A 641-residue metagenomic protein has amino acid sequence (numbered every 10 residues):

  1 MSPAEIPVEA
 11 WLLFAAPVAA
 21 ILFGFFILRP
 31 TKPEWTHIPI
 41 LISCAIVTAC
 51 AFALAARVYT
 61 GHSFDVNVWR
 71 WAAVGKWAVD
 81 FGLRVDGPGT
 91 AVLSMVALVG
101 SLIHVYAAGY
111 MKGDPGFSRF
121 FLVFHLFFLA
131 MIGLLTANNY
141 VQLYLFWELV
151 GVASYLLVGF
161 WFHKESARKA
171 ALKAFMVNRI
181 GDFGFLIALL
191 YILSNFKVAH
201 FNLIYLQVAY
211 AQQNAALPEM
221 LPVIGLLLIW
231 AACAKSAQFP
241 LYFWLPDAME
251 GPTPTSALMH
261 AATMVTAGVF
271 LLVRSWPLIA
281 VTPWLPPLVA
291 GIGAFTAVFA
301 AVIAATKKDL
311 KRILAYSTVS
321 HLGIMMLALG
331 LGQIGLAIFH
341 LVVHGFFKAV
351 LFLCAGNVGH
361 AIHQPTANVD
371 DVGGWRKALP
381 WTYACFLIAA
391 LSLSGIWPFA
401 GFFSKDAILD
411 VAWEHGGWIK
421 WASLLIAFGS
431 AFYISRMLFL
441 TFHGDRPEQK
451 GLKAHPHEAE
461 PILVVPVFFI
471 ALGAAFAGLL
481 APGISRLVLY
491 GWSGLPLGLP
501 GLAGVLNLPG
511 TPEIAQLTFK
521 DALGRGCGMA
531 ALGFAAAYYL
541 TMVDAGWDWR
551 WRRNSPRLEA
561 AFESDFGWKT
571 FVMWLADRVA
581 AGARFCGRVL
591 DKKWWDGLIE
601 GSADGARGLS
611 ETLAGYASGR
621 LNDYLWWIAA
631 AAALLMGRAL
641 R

Functional and structural regions predicted by a protein language model:
M1-E9, F26-L122, F196-A216, F243 (+5 more regions): Transmembrane helix-loop-helix hairpins at membrane boundaries of multipass inner-membrane proteins
S2-A15, E34-I38, A78-M95, G133-F146 (+6 more regions): Membrane-entry segments of alpha-helical transmembrane domains in multi-pass membrane proteins
S2-P3, Q213-A215, V411-G416, N507-G524: Membrane-interface segments at the starts/ends of alpha-helical transmembrane spans
F14-R29, S101-L102, C233, A237: N-terminal signal-anchor/start-transfer transmembrane helix
V18-L22, C44-A55, L189, C527-Y539: Hydrophobic core of alpha-helical transmembrane segments in multi-pass integral membrane proteins
A20-F25, L102-V105, A301-I303, M437 (+2 more regions): Alpha-helical transmembrane segments
K76, I484-G524, M542-R641: Aromatic-capped, Gly/Pro-kinked transmembrane alpha-helices
P88, L102-L143, V152-I462, P466 (+1 more regions): Hydrophobic transmembrane alpha-helices and their helix-loop junctions in integral membrane proteins
